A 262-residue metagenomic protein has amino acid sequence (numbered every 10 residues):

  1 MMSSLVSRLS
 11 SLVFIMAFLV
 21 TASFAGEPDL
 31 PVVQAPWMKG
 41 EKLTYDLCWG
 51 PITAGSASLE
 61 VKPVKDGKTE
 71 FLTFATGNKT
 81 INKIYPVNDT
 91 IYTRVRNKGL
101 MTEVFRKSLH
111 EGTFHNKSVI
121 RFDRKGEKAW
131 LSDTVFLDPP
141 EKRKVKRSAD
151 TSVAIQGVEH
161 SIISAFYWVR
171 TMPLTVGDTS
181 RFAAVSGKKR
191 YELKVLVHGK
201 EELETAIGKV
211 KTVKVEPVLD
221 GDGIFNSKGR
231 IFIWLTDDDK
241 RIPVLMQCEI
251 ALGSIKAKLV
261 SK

Functional and structural regions predicted by a protein language model:
M1-S7: N-terminal secretory signal peptides that target proteins for export/translocation
R8, V153-I155, T205: Hydrophobic alpha-helical scaffolding
S10-A22: Bacterial N-terminal signal peptides
T21, V33, D66-T69, E141-K144 (+2 more regions): Short amphipathic alpha-helical segments, especially helix-boundary/capping motifs
G26-R124, W168-K262: Acidic, serine/threonine-rich low-complexity disordered tracts
S118-S164: Hydrophobic, well-structured mid-protein blocks that either form specific transmembrane helices
